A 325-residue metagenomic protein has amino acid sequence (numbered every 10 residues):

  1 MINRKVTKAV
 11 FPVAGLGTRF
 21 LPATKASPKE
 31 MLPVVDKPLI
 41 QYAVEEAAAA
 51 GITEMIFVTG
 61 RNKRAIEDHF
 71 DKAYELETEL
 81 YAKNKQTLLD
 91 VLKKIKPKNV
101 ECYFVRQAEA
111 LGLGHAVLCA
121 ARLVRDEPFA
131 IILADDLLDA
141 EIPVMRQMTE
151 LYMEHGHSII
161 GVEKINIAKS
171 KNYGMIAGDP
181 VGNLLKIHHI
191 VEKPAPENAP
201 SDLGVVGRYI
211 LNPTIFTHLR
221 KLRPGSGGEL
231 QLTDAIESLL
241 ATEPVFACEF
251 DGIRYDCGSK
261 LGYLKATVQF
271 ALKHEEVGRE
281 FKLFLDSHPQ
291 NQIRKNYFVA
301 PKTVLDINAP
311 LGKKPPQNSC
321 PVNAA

Functional and structural regions predicted by a protein language model:
I2-K85, P143-Q147: N-terminal glycine-rich phosphate-binding loop and ensuing alpha1 helix
K8, T53-M55, E101, P128 (+3 more regions): Residues at the starts of beta-strands that form the adenosine-phosphate
G15, R61, D136, P213-T214 (+1 more regions): Alpha-helix/helix-capping structural signal
M31, C102-F104, S158, V245-A247 (+1 more regions): Conserved beta-strand scaffold positions in the cores of enzyme catalytic domains, especially in NTP/NDP-utilizing
L39-Y42, H115-C119, A235: Well-ordered alpha-helical segments embedded in enzymatic catalytic cores
L76-E79, L88-G178, L211-P213, L219-L222: Conserved beta-loop-beta/alpha segment of the NTase-like Rossmann-fold superfamily that binds/positions NTPs
A130, E150-M153, P180-L283: Catalytic-core segments of class I nucleotidyltransferases/pyrophosphorylases that form NMP-activated intermediates
L261-P310, P315, C320-A325: Hydrophobic helical membrane-anchoring modules
